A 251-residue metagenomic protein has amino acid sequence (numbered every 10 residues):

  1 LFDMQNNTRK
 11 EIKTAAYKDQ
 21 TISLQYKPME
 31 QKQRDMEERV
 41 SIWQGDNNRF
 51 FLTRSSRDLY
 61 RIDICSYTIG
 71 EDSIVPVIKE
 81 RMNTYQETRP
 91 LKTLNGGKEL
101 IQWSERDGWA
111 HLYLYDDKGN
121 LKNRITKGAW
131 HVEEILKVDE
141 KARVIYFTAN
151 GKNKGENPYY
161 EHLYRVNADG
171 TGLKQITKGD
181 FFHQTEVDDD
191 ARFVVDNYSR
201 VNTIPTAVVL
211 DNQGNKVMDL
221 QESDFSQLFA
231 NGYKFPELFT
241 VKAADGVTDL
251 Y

Functional and structural regions predicted by a protein language model:
L1-K122, E133: Beta-propeller domains
Q5, G70, K118, N167-D169 (+2 more regions): Solvent-exposed strand-loop boundary residues in beta-sheet-rich modules
S23, E37-W43, N47-S55, Y60-S66 (+5 more regions): Non-catalytic accessory segments flanking enzyme active sites
F51-T53, E99-W103, I145-A149, V194-N197: Residue position within the beta-strands of beta-propeller blades
I69-V75, G119-N120, G128, I135-A142 (+2 more regions): C-terminal, active-site-flanking charged/polar segments
K92-G97, D139-T148: Repeat-blade elements of multi-bladed beta-propeller folds
G155-E156: Generic long, charged, amphipathic alpha-helical segments
